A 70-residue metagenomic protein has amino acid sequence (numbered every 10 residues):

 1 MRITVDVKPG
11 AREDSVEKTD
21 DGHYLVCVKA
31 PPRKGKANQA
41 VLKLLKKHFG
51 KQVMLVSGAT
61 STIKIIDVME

Functional and structural regions predicted by a protein language model:
M1-K34, Q39-K43, K47-E70: Contiguous, often N-terminal, cationic amphipathic patches that form binding interfaces
